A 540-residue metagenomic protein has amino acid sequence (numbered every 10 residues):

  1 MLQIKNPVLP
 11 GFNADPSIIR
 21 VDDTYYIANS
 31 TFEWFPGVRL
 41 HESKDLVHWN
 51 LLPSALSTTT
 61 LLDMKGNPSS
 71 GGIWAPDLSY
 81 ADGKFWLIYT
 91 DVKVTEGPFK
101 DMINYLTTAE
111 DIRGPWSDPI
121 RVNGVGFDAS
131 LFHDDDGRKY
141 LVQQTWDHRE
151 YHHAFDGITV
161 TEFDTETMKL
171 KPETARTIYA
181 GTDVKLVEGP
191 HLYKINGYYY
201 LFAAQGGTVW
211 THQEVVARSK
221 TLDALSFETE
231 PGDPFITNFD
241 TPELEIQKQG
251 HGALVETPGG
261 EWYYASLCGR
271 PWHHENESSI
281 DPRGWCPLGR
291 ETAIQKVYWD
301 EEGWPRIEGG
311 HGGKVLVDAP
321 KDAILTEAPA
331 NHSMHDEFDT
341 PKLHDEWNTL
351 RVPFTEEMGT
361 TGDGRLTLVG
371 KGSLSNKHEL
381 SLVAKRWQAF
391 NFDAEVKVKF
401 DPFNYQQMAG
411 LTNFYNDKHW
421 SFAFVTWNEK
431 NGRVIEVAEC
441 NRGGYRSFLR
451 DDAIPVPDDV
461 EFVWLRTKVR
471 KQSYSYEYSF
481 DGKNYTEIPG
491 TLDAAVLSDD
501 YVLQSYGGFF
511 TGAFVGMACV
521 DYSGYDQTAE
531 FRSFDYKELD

Functional and structural regions predicted by a protein language model:
M1-D540: Carbohydrate-active catalytic/glycan-binding domains of CAZyme proteins, especially the secreted or lumenal ectodomains
